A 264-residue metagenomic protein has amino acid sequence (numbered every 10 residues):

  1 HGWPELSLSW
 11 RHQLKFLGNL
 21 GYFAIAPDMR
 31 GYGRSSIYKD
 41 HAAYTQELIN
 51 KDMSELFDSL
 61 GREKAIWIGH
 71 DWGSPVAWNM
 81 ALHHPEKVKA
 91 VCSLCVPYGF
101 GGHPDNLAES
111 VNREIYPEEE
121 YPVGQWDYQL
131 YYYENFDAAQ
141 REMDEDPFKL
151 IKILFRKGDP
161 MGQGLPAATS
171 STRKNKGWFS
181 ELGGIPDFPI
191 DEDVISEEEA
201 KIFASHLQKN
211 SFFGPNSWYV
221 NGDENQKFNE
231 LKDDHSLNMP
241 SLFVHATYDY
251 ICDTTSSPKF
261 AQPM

Functional and structural regions predicted by a protein language model:
H1-I37, H70: Conserved HGGG/HGGXW glycine-rich cap/lid loop of the alpha/beta-hydrolase fold
Y32-I68, W72-M264: Flexible "cap/lid" subdomain of the alpha/beta-hydrolase fold that forms the substrate-access gate
